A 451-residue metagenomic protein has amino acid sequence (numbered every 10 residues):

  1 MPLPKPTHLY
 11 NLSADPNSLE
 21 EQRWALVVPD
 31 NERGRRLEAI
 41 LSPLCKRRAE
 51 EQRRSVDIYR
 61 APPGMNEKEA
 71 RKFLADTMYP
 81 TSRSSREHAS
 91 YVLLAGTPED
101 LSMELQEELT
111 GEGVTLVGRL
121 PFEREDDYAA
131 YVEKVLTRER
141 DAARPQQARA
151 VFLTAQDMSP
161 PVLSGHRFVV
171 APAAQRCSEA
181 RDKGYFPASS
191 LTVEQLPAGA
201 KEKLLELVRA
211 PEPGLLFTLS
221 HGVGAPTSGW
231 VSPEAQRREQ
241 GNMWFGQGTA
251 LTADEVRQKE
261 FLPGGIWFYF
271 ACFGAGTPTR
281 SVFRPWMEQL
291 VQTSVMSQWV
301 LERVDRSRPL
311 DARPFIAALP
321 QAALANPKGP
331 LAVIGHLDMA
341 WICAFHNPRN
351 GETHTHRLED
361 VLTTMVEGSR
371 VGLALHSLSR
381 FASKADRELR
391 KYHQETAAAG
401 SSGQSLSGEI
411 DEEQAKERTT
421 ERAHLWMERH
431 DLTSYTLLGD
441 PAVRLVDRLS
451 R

Functional and structural regions predicted by a protein language model:
M1-E108, S401-E409, A415-R451: Pre-catalytic or accessory/regulatory segments outside the catalytic core
P4, E21-D57, T97-D100, E108-G241 (+1 more regions): A domain-level signal for caspase-like cysteine endopeptidase catalytic cores and their zymogen-processing architecture
D15-S18, S82-S85, A142-A143, L205-A210 (+4 more regions): A general structural signal for short secondary-structure junctions and capping/turn motifs
E21, G264, G329-L331: A broad structural signal for short, well-ordered beta-strand segments within beta-sheet-rich domains
A39, Q106-E107, W230-V231, R280-F283 (+1 more regions): Short coil/turn segments at secondary-structure boundaries
R48-A49, M78-D100, R176-A317, A323 (+2 more regions): Catalytic-core segments of thiol-dependent peptidases
E67-R71, K201-E206, C343-H346, R448: Short, solvent-exposed polar/charged micro-motifs at secondary-structure junctions
F152-P160, R167-F168, Q175-E179, K183 (+1 more regions): Active-site-proximal C-terminal subdomain of hydrolase catalytic domains
